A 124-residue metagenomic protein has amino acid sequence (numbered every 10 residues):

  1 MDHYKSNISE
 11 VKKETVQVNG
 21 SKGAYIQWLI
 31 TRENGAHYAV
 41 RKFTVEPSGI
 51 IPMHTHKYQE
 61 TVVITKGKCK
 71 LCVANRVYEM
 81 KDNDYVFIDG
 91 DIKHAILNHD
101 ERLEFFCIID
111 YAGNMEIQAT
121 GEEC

Functional and structural regions predicted by a protein language model:
M1-H37, T120-C124: A short, N-terminal "cap"/entry segment at the start of jelly-roll beta-barrel domains of the cupin/DSBH fold
I26, V40-H56: Conserved short histidine dyad/triad with adjacent acidic residue
K42, F87, E101-I117: A short hydrophobic beta-strand segment most commonly corresponding to one strand of the jelly-roll/cupin
Y58-E60, I64-C69: Glycine- and acidic-residue-biased ligand/ion/polar-headgroup-sensing regions
N75-G90: Short acidic-glycine-tyrosine-enriched beta hairpin
I92-A95: Short, charged beta-turn/beta-strand-edge "cap" motif at the junction between a beta-strand and an adjacent loop
L97-H99: Asparagine-centered strand-capping/turn motif at beta-strand->loop junctions
